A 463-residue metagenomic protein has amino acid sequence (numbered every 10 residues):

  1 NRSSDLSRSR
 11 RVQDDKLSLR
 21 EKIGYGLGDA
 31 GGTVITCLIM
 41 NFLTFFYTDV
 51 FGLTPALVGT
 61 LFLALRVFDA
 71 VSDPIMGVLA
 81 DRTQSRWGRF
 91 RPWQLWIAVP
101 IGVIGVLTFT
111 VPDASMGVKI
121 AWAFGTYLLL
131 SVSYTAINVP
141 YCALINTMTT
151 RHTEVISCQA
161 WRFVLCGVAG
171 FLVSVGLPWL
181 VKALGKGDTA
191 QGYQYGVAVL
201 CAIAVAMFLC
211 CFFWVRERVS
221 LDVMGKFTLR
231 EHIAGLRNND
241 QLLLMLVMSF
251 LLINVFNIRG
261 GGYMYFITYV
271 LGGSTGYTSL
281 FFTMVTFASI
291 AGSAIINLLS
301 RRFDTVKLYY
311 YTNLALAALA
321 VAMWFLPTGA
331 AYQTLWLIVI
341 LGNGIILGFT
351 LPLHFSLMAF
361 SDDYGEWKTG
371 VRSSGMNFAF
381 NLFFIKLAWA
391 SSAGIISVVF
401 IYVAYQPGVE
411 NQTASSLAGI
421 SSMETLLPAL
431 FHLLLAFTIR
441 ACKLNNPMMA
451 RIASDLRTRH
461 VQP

Functional and structural regions predicted by a protein language model:
N1-S3: Short, small-residue-biased leader/transition segments that mark boundaries at the very start of proteins
S7-P463: Membrane-embedded alpha-helical bundles of multi-pass transporters/translocases, especially carrier/permease families
